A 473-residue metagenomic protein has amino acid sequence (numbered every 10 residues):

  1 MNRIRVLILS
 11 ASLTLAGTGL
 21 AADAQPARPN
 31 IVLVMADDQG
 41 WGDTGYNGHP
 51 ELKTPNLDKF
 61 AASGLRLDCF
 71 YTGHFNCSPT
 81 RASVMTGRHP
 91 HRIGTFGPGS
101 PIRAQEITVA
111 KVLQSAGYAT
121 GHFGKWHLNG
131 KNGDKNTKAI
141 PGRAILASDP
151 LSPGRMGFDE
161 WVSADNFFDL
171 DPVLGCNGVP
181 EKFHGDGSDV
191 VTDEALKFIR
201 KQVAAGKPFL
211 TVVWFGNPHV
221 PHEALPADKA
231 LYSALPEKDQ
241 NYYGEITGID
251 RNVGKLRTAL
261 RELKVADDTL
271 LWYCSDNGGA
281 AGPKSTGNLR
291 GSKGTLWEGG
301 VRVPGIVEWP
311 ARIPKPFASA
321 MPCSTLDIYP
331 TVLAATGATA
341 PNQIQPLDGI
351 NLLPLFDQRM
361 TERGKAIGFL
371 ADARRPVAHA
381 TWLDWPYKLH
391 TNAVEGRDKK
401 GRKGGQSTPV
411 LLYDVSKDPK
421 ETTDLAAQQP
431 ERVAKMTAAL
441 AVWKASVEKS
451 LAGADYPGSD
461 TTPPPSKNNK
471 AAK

Functional and structural regions predicted by a protein language model:
M1-R5: Positively charged n-region of N-terminal signal peptides that target proteins for export
I8-L15, L20-L411, P419-A445, S450-K473: Formylglycine-dependent sulfatase
S416: Phosphate-moiety recognition in structured ligand-binding domains
